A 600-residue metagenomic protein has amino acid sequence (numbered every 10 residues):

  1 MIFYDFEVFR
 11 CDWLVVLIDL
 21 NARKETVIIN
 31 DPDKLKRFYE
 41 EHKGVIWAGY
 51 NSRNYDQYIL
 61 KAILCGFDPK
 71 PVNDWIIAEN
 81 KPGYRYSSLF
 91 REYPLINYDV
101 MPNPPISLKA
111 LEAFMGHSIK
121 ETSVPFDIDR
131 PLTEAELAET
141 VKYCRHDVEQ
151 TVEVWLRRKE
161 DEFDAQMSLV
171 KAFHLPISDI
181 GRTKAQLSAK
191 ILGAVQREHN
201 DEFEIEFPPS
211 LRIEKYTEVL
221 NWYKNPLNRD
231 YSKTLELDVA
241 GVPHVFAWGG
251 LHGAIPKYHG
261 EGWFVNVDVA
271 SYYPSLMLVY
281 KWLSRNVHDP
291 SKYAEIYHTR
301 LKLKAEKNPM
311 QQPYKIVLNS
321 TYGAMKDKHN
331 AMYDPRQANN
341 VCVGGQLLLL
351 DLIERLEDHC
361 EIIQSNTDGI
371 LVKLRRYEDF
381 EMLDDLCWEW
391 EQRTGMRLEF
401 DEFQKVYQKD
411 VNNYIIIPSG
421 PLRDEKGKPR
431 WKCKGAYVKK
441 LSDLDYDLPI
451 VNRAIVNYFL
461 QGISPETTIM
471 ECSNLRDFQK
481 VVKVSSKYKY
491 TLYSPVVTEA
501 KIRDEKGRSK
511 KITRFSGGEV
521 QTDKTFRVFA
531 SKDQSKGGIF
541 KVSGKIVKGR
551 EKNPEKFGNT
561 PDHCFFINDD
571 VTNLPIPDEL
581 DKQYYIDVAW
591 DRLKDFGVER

Functional and structural regions predicted by a protein language model:
M1-P82, E236, A240-P256: Conserved RNase H-like, two-metal-ion catalytic cores of nucleic-acid enzymes
M1-V8, N97-D99, V265-V267: Two-metal-ion RNase H-like nuclease active-site motif
V8-F9, S52-D56, P102-P105, A270-Y272 (+2 more regions): Short, solvent-exposed loop/turn segments at secondary-structure junctions
D12-V16, Q57-I63, V154, S275-L278 (+3 more regions): A short acidic (Asp/Glu
W47, S52, Q57, D68-E149: Active-site-proximal helix-loop-helix substrate-binding element of RNase H-like nuclease domains
M101-L108, F126-P131, V239-D358, I362-I363 (+1 more regions): Helical catalytic core of nucleic-acid polymerases
F114-T122, I128-S271, D351-E391, G395-V406 (+5 more regions): Conserved "right-hand" nucleotidyltransferase catalytic core of DNA-directed polymerases
Q311, K373, E378-R600: C-terminal, non-catalytic extensions of nucleic-acid polymerases
